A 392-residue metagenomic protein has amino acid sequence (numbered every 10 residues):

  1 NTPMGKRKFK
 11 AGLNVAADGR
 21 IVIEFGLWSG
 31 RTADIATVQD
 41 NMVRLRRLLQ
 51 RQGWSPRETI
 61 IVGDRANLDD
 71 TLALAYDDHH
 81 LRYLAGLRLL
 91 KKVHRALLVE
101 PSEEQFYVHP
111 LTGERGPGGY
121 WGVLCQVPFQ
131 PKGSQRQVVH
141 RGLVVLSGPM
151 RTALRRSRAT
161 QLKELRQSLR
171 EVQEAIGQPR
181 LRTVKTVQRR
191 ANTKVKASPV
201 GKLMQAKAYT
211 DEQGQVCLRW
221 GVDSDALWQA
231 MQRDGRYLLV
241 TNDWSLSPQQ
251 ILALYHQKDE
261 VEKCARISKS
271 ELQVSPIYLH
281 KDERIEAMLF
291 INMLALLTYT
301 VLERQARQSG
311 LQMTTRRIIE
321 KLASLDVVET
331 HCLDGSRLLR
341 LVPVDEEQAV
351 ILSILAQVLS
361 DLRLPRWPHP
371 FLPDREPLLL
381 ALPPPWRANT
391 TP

Functional and structural regions predicted by a protein language model:
N1-P392: Anion-binding and metal-coordination hotspots
